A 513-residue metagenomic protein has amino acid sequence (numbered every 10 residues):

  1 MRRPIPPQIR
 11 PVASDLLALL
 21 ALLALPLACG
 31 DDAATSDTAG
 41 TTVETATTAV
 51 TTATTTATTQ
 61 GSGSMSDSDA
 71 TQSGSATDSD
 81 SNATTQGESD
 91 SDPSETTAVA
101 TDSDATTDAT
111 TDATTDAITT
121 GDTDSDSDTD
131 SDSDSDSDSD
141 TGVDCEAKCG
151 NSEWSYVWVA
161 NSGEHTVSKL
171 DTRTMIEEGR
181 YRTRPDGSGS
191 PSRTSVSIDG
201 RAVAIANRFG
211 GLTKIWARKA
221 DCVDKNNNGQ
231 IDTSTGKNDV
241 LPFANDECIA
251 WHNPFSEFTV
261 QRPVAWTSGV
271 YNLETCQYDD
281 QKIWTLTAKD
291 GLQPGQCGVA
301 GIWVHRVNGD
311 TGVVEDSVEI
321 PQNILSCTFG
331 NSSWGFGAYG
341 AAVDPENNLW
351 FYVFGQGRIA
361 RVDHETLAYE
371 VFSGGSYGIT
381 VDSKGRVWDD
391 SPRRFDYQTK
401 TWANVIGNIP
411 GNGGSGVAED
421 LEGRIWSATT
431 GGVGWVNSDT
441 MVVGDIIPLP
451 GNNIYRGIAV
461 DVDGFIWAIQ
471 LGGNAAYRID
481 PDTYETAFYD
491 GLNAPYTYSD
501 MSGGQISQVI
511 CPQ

Functional and structural regions predicted by a protein language model:
L27-C149: Ser/Thr-rich, Pro/Gly/Ala-heavy low-complexity intrinsically disordered linkers and tails of secreted extracellular
G142-G179, Q281-I283: An edge-strand/N-cap motif at the start of beta-rich repeat modules
V143-E153, S192-R201, S256-D280, S332-E346 (+4 more regions): Structural signature of eukaryotic scaffold interfaces centered on beta-propeller domains
Y156-A160, R201-A206, K282-L286, L292-Q296 (+4 more regions): Conserved beta-propeller blade signature
E164-T166, F209-T213, K289-P294, Q356-R358 (+2 more regions): Short glycine/acidic-enriched loop and turn motifs that connect beta-strands
T172-M175, A217-K219, N308-G312, V362-L367 (+3 more regions): Short loop/turn segments that connect beta-strands within beta-propeller blades
E178-R184, C222-T259, V314-I324, Y369-G375 (+3 more regions): Beta-propeller fold detector
I469-Q513: Blade-level signature of beta-propeller repeat domains, shared across WD40, Kelch, NHL, RCC1 and BNR/Asp-box propellers
